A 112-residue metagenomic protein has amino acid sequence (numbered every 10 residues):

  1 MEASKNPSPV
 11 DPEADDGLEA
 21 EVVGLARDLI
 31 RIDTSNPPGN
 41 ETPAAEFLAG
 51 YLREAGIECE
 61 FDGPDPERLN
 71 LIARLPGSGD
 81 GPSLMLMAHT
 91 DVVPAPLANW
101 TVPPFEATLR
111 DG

Functional and structural regions predicted by a protein language model:
E2, P7-G112: Acidic/His- and Gly-rich active-site-bordering loop/insert found across diverse amide/peptide-bond hydrolases
